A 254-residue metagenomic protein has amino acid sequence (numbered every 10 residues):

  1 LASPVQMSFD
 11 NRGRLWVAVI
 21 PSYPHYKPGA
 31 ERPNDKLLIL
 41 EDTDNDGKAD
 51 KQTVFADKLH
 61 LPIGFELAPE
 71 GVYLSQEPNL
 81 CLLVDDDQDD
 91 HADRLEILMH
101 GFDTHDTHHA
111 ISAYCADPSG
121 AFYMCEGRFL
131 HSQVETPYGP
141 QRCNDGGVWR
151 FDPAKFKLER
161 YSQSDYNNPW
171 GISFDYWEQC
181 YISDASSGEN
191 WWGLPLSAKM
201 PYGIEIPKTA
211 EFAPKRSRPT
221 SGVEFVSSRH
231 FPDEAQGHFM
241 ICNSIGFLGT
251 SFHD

Functional and structural regions predicted by a protein language model:
L1-D254: Beta-propeller domains with acidic blade repeats across secreted/periplasmic ectodomains and cytosolic WD/CNH propellers
